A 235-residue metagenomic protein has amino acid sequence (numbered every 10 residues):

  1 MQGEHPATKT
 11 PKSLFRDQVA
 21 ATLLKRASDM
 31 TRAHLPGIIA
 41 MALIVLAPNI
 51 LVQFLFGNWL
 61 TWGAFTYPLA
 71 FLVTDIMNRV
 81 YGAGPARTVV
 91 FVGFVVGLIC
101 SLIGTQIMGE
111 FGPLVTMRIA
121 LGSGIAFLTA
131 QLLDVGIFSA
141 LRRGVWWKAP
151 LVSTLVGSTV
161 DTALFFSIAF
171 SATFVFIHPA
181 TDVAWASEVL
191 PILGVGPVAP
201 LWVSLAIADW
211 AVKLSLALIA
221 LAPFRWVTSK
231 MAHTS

Functional and structural regions predicted by a protein language model:
E4-H5, K9-V89: Hydrophobic transmembrane alpha-helices
A40, V89-V92, V152-S153, A208: Hydrophobic core positions of alpha-helical segments in small-molecule transporters and transporter systems
I44-A47, Q53, A70, T74 (+5 more regions): Alpha-helical transmembrane segments of polytopic integral membrane proteins, especially the permease/helical cores
L51-F56, L102-P113: Transmembrane alpha-helix boundary signature
D75, V96-Q106: A generic, lipid-embedded transmembrane alpha helix
P85-V95, V145-P150: Cytoplasmic-side transmembrane-helix entry/capping segments in multi-pass membrane proteins
M117-S235: Membrane-embedded alpha-helical hairpins and interfacial helices in multi-pass inner-membrane proteins
